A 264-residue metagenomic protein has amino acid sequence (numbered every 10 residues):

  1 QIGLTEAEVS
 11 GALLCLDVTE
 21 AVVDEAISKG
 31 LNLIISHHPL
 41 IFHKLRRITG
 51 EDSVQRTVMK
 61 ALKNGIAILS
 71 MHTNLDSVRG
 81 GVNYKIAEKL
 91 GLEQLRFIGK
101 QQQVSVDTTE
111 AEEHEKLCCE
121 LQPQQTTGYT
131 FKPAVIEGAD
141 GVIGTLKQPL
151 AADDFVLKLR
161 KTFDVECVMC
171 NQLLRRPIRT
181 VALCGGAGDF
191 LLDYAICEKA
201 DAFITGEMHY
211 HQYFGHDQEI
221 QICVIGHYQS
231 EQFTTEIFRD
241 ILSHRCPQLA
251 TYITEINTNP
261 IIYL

Functional and structural regions predicted by a protein language model:
Q1-L264: Hydrophobic structural segments
